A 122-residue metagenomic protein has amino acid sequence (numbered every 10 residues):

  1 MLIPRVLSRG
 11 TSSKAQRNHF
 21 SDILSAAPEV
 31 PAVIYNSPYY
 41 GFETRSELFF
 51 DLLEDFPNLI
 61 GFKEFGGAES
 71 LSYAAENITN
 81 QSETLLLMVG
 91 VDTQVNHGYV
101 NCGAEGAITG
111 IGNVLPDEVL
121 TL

Functional and structural regions predicted by a protein language model:
M1-R17: Glycine-rich, proline-tolerant flexible connector loops at the mouths of alpha/beta enzymes
M1-R5, V30-N36: Short beta-strands and strand-loop turn motifs
D22-V30, S37-L122: Catalytic alpha/beta core domains of metabolic enzymes, predominantly
